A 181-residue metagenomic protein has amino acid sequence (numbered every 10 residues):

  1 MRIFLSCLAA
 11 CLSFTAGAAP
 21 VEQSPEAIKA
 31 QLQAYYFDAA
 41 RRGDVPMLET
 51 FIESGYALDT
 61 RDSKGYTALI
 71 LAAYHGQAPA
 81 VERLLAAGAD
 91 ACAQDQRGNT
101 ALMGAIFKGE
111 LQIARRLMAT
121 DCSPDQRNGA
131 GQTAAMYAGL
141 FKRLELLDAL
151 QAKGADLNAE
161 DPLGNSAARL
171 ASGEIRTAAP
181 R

Functional and structural regions predicted by a protein language model:
G17-S54, S63-Y66: Intrinsically disordered, low-complexity regulatory segments in ankyrin-centric signaling systems
G17-Y36, T120, A152-R181: Ankyrin-repeat-protein effector appendages
D38-G43, L71-Q77, G104-E110, Y137-R143 (+1 more regions): Ankyrin repeat A-helix N-terminal signature
D44-I52, Q77-L85, E110-M118, R143-Q151 (+1 more regions): Ankyrin repeat structural motif
I70-Y74, A78-E82, A86, C92-T120: Alpha-helical adaptor scaffolds
